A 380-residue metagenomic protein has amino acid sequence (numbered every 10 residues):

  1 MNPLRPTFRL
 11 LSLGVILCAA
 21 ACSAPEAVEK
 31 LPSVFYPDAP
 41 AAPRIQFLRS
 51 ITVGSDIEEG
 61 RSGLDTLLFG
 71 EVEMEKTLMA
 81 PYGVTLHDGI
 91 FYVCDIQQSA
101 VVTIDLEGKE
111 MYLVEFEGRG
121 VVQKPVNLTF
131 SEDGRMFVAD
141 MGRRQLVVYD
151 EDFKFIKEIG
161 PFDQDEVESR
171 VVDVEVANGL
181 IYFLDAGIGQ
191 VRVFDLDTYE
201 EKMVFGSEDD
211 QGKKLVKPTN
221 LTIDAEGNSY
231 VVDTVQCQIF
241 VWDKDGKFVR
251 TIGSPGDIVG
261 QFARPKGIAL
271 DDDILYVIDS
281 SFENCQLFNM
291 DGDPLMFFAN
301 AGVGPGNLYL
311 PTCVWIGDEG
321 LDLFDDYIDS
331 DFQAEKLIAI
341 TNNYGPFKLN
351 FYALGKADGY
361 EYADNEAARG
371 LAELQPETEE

Functional and structural regions predicted by a protein language model:
C18-A21: C-terminal motif of bacterial Sec signal peptides marking the signal peptidase cleavage site
S23-E26: Bacterial signal peptide processing site
S50, I96, M141-G142, A186-G187 (+5 more regions): Short loop/turn segments immediately following the C-termini of beta-strands
E73-H87, R119-D133, Q164-N178, D210-E226 (+3 more regions): Beta-rich, blade/repeat-based domains predominating in secreted/periplasmic proteins but also intracellular
F91-V93, R135-F137, I181-F183, N228-V231 (+3 more regions): Conserved beta-propeller blade signature
D105-K109, D150-K154, D195-Y199, D243-K247 (+2 more regions): Short loop/turn segments that connect beta-strands within beta-propeller blades
L310-E380: Blade-level signature of beta-propeller repeat domains, shared across WD40, Kelch, NHL, RCC1 and BNR/Asp-box propellers
